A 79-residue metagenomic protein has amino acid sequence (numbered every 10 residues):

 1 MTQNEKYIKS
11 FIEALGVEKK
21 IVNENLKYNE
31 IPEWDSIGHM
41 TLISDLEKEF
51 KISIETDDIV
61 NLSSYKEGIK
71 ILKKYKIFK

Functional and structural regions predicted by a protein language model:
T2-W34, G38-I43, K48-K79: Phosphopantetheine-dependent thiolation modules in NRPS/PKS and related acyl-activating systems
